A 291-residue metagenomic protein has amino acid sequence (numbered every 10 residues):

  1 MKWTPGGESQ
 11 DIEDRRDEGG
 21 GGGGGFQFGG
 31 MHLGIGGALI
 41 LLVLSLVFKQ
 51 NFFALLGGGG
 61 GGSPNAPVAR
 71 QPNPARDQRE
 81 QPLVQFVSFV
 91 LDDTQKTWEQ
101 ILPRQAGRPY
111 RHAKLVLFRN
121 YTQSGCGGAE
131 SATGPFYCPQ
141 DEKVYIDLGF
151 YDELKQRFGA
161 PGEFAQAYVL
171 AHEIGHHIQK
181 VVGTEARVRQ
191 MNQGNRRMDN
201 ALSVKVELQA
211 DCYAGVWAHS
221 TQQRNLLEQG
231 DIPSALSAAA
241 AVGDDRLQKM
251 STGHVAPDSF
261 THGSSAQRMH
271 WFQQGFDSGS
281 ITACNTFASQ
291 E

Functional and structural regions predicted by a protein language model:
M1-A75: Long amphipathic alpha-helical segments used for membrane anchoring, targeting, substrate engagement, or oligomerization
V43, W98, I146, A165-V181 (+2 more regions): Active-site recognition of the HExxH zinc-binding catalytic motif
L46, F53-G125, S131: A metal-dependent hydrolase signature that marks the N-terminal structural subdomain at the beginning of catalytic folds
Q81, Q85-P109, A201, K205-Q248: Short helix/loop segments within enzyme catalytic domains that coordinate or immediately flank catalytic cofactors
Y121-D147: Catalytic zinc-binding patch centered on the HExxH motif and its immediate surroundings that defines zinc-dependent
F150-Y168, M198-V204: Short pre-active-site segment immediately N-terminal to the catalytic Zn-binding motif
I174-R189, H219-Q222: Catalytic Zn2+-binding segment of zinc metalloproteases
V242-E291: Pan-zinc metallopeptidase signature
